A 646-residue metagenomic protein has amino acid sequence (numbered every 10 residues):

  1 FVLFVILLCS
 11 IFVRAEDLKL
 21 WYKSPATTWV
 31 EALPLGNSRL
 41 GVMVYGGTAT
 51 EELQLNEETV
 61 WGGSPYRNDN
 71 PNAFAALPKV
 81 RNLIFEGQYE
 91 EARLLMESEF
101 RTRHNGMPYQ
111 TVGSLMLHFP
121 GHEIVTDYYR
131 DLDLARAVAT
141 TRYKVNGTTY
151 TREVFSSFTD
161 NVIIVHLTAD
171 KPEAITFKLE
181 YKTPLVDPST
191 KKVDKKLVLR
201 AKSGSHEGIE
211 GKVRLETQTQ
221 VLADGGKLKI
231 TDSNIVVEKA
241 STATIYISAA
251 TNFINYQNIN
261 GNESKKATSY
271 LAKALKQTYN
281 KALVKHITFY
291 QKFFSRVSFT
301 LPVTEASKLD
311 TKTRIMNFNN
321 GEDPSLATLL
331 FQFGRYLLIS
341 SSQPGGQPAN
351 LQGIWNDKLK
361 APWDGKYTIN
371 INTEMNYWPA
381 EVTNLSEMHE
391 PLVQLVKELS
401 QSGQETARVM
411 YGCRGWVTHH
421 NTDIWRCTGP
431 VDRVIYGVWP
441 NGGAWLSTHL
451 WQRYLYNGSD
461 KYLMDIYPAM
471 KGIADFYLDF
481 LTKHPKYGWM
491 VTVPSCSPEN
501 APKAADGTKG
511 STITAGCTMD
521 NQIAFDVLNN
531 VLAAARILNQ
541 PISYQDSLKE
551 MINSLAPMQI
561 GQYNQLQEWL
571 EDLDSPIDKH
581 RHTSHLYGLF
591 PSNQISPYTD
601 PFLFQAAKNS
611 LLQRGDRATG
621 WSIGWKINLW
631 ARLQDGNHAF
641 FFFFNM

Functional and structural regions predicted by a protein language model:
F1-E16: Bacterial Sec-dependent N-terminal signal peptides
A15-I435, N441, L450-Y454, Y462 (+3 more regions): Aromatic-residue-lined binding/catalytic grooves and analogous aromatic/hydrophobic interfacial grooves in multimeric
L351-N356, H449, K461-F476, H484-M490 (+2 more regions): Active/binding-pocket-proximal capping segment
G472, F476-A534: Acidic/histidine-rich catalytic neighborhood
D600-F604, T619-G620, G636-F642: Extended hydrophobic-aromatic, low-complexity segments
